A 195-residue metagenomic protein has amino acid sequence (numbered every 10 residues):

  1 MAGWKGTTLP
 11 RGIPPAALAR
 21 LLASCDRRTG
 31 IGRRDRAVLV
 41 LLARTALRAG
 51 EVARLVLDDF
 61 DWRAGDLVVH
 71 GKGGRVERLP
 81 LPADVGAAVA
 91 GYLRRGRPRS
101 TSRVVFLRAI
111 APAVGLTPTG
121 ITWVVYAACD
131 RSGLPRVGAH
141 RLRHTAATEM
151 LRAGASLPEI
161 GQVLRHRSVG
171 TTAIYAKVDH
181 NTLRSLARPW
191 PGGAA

Functional and structural regions predicted by a protein language model:
M1-A195: Conserved catalytic core of the tyrosine transesterase superfamily
